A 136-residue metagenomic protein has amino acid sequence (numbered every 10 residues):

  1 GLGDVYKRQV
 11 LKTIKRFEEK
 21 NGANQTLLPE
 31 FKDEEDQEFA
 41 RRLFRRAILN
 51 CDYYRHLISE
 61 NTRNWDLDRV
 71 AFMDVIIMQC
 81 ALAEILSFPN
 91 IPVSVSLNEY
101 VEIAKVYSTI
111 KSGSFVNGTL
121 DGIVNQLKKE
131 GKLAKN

Functional and structural regions predicted by a protein language model:
G1-Y6: Short, small-residue-biased leader/transition segments that mark boundaries at the very start of proteins
K7-L49, Y53, L57-R63: Small-residue-rich helix-loop
L67-Q79, A83-N136: C-terminal non-catalytic interaction appendages of large macromolecular assemblies
